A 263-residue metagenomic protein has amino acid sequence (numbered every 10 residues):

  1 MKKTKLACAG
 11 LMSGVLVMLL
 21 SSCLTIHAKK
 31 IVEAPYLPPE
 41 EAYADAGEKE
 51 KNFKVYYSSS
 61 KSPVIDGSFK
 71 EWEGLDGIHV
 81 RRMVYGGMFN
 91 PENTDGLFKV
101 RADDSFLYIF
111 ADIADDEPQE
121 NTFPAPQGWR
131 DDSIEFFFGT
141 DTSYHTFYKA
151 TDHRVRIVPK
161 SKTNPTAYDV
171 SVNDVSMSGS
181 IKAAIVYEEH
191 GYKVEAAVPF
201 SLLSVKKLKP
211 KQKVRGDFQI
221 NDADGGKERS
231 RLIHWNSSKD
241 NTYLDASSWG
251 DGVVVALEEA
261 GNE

Functional and structural regions predicted by a protein language model:
K2-M12: Bacterial N-terminal signal peptides that target proteins for export
I26-E263: Structural preference for beta-rich elements and adjacent junctions enriched in aromatics
